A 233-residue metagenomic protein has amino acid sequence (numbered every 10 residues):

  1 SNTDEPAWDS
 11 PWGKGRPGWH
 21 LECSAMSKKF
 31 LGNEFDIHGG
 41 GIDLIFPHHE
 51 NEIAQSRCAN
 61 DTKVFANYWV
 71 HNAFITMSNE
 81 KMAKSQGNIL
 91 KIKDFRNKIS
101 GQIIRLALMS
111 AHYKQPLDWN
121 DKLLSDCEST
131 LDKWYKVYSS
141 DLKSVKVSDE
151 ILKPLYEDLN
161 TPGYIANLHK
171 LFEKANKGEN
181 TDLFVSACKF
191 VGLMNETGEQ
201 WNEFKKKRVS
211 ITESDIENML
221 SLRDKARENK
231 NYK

Functional and structural regions predicted by a protein language model:
S1-K143: Alpha-helical recognition segments enriched in aromatics with Gly/Pro capping that present substrate-recognition
K81-A83, G87-K233: Structural preference for alpha-helix termini/caps and helix-kink/transition segments
